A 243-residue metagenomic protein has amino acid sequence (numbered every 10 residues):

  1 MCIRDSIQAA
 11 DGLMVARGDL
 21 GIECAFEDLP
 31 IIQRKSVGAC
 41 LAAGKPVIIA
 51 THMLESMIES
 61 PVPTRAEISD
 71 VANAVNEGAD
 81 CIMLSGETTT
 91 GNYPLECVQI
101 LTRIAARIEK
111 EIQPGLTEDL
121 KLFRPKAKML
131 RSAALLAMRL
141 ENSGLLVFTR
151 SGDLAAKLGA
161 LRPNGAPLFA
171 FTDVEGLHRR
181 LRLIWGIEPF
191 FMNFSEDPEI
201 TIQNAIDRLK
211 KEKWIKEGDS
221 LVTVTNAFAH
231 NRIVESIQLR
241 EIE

Functional and structural regions predicted by a protein language model:
M1-I3: Short, small-residue-biased leader/transition segments that mark boundaries at the very start of proteins
S6, A16, H52, A74 (+2 more regions): Conserved, mostly hydrophobic/aromatic
Q8-L13, G78-D80, R162-P167, G186-I187: Glycine-enriched alpha-helix->loop->beta-strand junction motifs that scaffold or abut catalytic
L13-I22, D70-P94: Glycine-rich phosphate-binding active-site loops on the catalytic face of alpha/beta enzymes
E23-H52, S56, R65, E77-G78: Helical hairpin unit composed of two closely spaced alpha helices linked by a short loop
Q33, T88-K110, E235-R240: C-terminal helical cap(s) of enzyme catalytic domains, especially alpha/beta-barrels
I100-A134: Long, charged amphipathic helices and adjacent flexible linkers at domain junctions
A156, R162-I200: Nucleotide-binding motor/catalytic cores of P-loop/tubulin-like NTPases across gene-expression machines
